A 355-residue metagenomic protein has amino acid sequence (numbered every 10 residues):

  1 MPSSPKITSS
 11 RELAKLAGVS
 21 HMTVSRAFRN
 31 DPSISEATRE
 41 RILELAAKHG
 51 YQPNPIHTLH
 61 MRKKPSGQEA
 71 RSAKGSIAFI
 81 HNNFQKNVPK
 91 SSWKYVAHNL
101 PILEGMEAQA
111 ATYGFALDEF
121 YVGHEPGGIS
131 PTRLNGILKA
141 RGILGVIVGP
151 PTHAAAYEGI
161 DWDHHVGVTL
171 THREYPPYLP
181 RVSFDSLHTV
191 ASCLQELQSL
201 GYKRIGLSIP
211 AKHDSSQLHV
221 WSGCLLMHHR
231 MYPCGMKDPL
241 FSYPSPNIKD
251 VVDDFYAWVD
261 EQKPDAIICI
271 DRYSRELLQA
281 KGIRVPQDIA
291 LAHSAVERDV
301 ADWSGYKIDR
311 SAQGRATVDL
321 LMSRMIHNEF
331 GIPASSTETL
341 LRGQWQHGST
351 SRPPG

Functional and structural regions predicted by a protein language model:
M1-Q68, A73: N-terminal helix-turn-helix DNA-binding module of bacterial transcription factors
P2-P5, H49-R133, M231-C234: Amphipathic helical "hinge" segments at domain boundaries
A78, L138-P150, R204-I209, L240-P244 (+2 more regions): Periplasmic-binding protein-like
E107-H124, P177, G206-S208, S222-D250: Short beta-strand elements in bilobed, periplasmic/extracellular small-molecule ligand-binding domains
G149-T189, H293-S304: Flexible loop/hinge segments that line or gate small-molecule binding clefts
P180-L207, K249-Y256, K307-E329: Hydrophobic alpha-helical segments within soluble ligand-binding/sensing domains
C193-Y232, G331-R352: An alpha-beta-alpha
Y256-G355: Flexible loop/turn connectors
